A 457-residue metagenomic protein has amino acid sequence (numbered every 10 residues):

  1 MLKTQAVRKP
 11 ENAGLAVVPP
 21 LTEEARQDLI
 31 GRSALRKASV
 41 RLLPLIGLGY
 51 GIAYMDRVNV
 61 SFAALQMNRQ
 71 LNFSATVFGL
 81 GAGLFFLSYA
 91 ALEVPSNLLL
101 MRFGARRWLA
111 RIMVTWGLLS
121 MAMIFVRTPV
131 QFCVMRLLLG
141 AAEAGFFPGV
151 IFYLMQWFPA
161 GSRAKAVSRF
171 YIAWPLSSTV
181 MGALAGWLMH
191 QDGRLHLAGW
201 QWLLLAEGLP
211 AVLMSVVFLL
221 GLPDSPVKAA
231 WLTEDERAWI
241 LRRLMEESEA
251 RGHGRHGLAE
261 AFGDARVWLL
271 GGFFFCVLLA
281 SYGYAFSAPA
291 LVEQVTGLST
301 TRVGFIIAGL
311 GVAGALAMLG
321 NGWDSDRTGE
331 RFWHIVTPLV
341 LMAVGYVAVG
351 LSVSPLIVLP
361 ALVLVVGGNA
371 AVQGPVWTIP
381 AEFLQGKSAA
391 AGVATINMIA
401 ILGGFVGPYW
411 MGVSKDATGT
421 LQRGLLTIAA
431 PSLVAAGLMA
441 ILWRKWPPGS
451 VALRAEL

Functional and structural regions predicted by a protein language model:
V60-S61, A259-N321, Q373, W377 (+1 more regions): Extracytoplasmic gate region of multi-pass secondary transporters
N72, G104, F125-Q131, A142 (+4 more regions): Helix-breaking motifs and short loop linkers at transmembrane-helix boundaries and internal kinks in secondary membrane
A91-V130: Conserved MFS/SLC helix-loop-helix module at the cytosolic interface between two early adjacent transmembrane helices
L92-A105, A317-E330, K415: Helix-to-loop junctions at the C-terminal end of transmembrane segments in multipass secondary transporters
M135-I172: Cytoplasmic helix-loop-helix junction between adjacent transmembrane helices in 12-TM secondary transporters
V167-M189, P210-A211, N397-G407: Glycine-rich segments within core transmembrane alpha-helices of 12-TM secondary carriers
G329-I379: C-terminal transmembrane helical hairpin of 12-TM major facilitator-type secondary transporters
F383-T420: A late C-terminal transmembrane helix in Major Facilitator Superfamily
